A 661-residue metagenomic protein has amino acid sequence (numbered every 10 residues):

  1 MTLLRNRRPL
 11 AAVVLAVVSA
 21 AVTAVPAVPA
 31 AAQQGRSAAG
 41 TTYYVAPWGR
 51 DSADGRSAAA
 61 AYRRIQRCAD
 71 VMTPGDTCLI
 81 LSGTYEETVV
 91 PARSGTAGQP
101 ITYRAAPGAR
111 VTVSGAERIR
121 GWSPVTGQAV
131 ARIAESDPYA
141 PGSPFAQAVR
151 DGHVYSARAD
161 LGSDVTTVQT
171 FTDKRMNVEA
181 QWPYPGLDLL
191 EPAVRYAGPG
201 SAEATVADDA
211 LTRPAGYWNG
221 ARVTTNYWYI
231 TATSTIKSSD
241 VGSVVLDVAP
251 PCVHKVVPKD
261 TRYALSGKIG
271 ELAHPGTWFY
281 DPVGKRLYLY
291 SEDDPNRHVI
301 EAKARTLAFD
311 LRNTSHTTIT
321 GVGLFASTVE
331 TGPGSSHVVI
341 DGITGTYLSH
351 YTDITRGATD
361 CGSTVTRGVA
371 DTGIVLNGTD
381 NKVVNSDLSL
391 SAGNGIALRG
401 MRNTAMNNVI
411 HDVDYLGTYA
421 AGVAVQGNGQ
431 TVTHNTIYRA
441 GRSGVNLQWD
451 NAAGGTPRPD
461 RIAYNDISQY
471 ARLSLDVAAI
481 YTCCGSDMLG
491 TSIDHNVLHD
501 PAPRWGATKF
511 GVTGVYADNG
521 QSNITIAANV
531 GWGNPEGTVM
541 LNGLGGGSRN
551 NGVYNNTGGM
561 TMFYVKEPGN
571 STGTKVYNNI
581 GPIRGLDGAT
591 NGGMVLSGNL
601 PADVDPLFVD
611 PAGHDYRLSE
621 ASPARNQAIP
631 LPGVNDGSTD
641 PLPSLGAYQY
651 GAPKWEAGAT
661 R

Functional and structural regions predicted by a protein language model:
M1-Q33: Secretory targeting and sorting signals
Y44-D371, R625, I629-L642, A647-Q649 (+1 more regions): Extracellular polysaccharide-degrading/modifying enzymes targeting complex plant/algal/animal polysaccharides
P47, S82, E87, R93 (+24 more regions): Residues on the solvent-exposed faces and adjacent turns of beta-rich solenoids used to engage binding targets
E87-T102, A517, N523-D615: Predominantly extracellular beta-rich ligand-binding scaffolds that present long acidic/polar faces for carbohydrate
T88-V90, T306-L307, S327-T331, S349-R356 (+12 more regions): Short glycine/acidic-rich loop motifs that flank beta-strands on beta-rich extracellular proteins
T96-T102, D310-T318, G334-V339, A370-V384 (+8 more regions): Surface-exposed loop/turn motifs in large extracellular/passenger domains
P250-K259, S266-G267, E292-T314, F325-E330 (+8 more regions): Beta-propeller domains
V322, V338, I343, S363-T364 (+17 more regions): Consensus "Asn ladder" position of solenoid repeat domains
